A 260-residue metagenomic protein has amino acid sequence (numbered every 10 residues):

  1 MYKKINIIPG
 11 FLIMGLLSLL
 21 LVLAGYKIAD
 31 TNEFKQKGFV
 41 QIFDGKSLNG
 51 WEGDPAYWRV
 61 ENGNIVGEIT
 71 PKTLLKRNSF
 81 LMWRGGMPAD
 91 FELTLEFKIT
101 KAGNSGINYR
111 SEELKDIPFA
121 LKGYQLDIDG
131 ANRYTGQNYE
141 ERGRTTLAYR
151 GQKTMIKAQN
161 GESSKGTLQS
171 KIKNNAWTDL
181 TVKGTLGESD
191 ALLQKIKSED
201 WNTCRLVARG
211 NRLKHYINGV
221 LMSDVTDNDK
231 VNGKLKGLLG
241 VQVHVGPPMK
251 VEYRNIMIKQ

Functional and structural regions predicted by a protein language model:
M1, L23-A24: Generic low-polarity alpha-helical segments
M1-I7: N-terminal secretory signal peptides that target proteins for export/translocation
I7-I8, A131: Short amphipathic alpha-helical "recognition" segments used for binding
I8-I13, L126: Short N-terminal leader segment in a subset of presequences, especially plant chloroplast and some mitochondrial
F11-V22: Bacterial N-terminal signal peptides
G25-Q260: Carbohydrate-interacting regions of secretory-pathway proteins
